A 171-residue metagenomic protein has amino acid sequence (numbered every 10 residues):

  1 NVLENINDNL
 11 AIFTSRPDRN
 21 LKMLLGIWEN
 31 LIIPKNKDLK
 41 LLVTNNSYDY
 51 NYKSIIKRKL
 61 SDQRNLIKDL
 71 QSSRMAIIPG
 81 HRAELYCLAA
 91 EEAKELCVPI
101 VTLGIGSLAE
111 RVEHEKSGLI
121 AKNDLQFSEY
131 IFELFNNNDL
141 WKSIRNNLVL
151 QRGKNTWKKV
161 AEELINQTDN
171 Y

Functional and structural regions predicted by a protein language model:
V2-K59: Conserved catalytic-core segment of nucleotide-activated headgroup transferases in glycan assembly
D62, K68-S73: Short alpha-helical donor nucleotide-sugar binding micro-motif in glycosyltransferases
I67, A90-E95, A109-E110: Short alpha-helical segment that forms part of, or immediately flanks, the ligand-binding pocket in carbohydrate-active
Q71-L85, V98: Acidic donor-binding loop of glycosyltransferase active sites
E84-C87, K94, G104-I105: Short glycine/acidic-rich beta->alpha loop that forms part of the nucleotide-sugar donor binding site in diverse
V98, T102-A109, N123-D124: Short glycine-rich donor-binding/catalytic loop of glycosyltransferases that coordinates the nucleotide-sugar
H114-L125, E133-N138: Conserved acidic donor-binding segment of nucleotide-sugar-dependent glycosyltransferases
K122, N138-N170: A charged, aromatic-enriched C-terminal amphipathic alpha-helix characteristic of glycosyltransferases across folds
